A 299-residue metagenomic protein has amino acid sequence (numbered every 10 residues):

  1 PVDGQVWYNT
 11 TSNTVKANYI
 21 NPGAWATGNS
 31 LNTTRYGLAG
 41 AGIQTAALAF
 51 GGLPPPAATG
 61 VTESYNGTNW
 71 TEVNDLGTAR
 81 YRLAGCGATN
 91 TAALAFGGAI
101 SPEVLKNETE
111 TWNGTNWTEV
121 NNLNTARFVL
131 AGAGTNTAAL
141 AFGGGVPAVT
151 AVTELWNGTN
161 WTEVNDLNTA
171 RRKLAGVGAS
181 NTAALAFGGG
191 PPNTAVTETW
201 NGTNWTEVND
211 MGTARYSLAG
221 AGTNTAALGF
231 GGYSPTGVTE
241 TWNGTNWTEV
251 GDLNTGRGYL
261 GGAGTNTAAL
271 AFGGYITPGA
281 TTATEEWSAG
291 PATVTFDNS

Functional and structural regions predicted by a protein language model:
P1-S299: Polar, enzyme-active/binding microenvironments
